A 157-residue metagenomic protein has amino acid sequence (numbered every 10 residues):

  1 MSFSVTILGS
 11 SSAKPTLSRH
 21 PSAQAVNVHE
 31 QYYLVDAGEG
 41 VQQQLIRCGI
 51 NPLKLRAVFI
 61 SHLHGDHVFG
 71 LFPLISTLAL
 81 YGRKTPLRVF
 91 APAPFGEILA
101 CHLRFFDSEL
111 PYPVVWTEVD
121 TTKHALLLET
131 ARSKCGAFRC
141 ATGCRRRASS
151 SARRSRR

Functional and structural regions predicted by a protein language model:
M1-R157: Binuclear metal-dependent hydrolase catalytic cores
